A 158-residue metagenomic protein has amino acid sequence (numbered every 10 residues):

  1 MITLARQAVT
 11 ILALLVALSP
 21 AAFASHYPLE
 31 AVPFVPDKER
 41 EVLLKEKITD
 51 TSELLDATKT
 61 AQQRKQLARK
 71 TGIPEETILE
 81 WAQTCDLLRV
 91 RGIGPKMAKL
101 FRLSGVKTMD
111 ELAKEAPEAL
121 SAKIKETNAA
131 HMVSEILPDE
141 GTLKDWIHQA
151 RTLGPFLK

Functional and structural regions predicted by a protein language model:
I2-K158: C-terminal extensions
